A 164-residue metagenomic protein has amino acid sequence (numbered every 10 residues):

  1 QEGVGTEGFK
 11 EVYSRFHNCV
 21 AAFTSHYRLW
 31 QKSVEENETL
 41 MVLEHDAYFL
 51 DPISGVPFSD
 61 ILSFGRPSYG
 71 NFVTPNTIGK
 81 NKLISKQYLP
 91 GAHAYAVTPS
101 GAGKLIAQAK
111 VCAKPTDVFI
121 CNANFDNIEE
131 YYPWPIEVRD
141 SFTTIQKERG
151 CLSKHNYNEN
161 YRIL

Functional and structural regions predicted by a protein language model:
Q1-L43, A47-L164: An acidic/histidine-cluster motif and surrounding catalytic segment that typifies divalent-metal-assisted enzyme active
